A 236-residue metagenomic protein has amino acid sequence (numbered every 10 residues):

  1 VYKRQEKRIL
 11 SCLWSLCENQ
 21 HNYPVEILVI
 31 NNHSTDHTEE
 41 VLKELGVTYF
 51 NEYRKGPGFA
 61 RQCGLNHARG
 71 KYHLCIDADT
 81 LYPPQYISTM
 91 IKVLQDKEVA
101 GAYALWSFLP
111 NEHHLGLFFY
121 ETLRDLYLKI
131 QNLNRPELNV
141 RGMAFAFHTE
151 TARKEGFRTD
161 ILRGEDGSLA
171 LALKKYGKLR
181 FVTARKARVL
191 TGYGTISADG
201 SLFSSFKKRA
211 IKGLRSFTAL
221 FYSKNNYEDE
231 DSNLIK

Functional and structural regions predicted by a protein language model:
R4-E18: Short, well-formed alpha-helical segments that are part of the catalytic scaffolds of diverse glycosyltransferases
K7-L10, T35-K43, Q85: Acidic helix N-cap motif at the loop->helix transition within catalytic regions of sugar-transfer enzymes
S15, N31-E39, T80: A conserved acidic beta->alpha catalytic loop
E52-A68: Glycine-rich, basic loop-to-helix element that forms the pyrophosphate-binding segment of sugar-nucleotide handling
H73: Short aromatic/hydrophobic "clamp" motif used to bind/position activated sugar donors
Q85-L115: Conserved donor NDP-sugar-binding/catalytic core segment of glycosyltransferases
A104-L109, L117-L138, G142: Short, flexible, basic/aromatic active-site loop/helix in glycosyltransferases
R163-L169: Acidic donor-binding loop at a coil-to-helix junction in glycosyltransferase catalytic cores that engages
